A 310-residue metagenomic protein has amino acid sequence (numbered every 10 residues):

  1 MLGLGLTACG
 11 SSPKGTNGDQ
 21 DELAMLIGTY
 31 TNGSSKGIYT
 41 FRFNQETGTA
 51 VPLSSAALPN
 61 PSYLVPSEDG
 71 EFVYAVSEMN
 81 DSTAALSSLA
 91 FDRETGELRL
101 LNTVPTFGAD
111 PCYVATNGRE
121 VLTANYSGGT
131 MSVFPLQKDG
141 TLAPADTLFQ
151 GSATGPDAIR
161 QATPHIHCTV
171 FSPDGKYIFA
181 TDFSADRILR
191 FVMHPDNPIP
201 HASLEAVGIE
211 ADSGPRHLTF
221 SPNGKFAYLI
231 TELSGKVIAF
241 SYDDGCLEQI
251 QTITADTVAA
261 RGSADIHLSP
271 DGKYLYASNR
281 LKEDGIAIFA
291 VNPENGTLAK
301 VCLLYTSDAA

Functional and structural regions predicted by a protein language model:
T7-A8: C-terminal motif of bacterial Sec signal peptides marking the signal peptidase cleavage site
R42-T47, A90-T95, P135-L142, V192-I199 (+2 more regions): Short loop/turn segments immediately following beta-strands, especially the blade-tip and inter-blade linker loops
V51-A56, L100-V104, G155-I159, S203-G208 (+2 more regions): A short beta-strand motif characteristic of beta-propeller blades
E68-D69, T116-G118, P173-D174, P222-N223 (+1 more regions): Residue-level detector of Asp-centered blade-edge/turn motifs that repeat once per structural unit in beta-propeller
E97-H167: Asp-box/WD-like beta-propeller blade repeats and closely related beta-sheet repeat scaffolds
Y305-A310: Conserved small/polar residues in nucleotide/adenosyl-binding loops
